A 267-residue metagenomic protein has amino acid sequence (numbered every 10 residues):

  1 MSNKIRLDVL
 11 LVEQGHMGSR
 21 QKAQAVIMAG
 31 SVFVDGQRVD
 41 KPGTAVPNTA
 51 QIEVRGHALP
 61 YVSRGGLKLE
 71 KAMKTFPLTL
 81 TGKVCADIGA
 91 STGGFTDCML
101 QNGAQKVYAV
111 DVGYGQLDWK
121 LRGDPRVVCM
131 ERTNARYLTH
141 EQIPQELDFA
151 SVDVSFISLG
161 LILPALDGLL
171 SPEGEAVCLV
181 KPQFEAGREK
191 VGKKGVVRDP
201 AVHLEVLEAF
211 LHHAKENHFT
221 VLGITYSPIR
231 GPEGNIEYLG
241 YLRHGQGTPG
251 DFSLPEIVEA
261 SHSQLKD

Functional and structural regions predicted by a protein language model:
M1-A50, V84-C85: A basic, amphipathic helix-loop patch mediating RNA/tRNA/ribosome contacts
H16, K74-T81, I143-P144: Glycine-rich helix-loop-beta junction characteristic of Rossmann-like nucleotide cofactor-binding loops
L80-S91: Conserved class I S-adenosyl-L-methionine
T92-G103: Conserved SAM-binding loop of SAM-dependent methyltransferases across substrates and taxa, primarily the Class I
Y108-L161: S-adenosyl-L-methionine
G160-V177: A short glycine-rich, Lys/Arg-flanked "PGG" loop and its adjoining helix->strand segment in the class I
P182-R198: Short, glycine-/aromatic-enriched active-site segment of Class I SAM-dependent methyltransferases
I236, Y241-D267: Flexible, glycine-/basic-rich loop-and-beta segments that form/coincide with the SAM-dependent methyltransferase
